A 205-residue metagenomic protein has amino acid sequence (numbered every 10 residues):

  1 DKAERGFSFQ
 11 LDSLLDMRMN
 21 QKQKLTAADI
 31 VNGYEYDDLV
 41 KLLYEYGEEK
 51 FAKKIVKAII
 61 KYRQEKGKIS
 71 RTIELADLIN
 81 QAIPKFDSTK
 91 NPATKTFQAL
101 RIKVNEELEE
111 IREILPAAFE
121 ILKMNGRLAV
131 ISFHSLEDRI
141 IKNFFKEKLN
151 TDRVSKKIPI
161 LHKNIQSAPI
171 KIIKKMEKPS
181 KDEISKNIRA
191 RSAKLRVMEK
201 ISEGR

Functional and structural regions predicted by a protein language model:
D1-R205: S-adenosyl-L-methionine-dependent methyltransferase catalytic core, i.e., the SAM/SAH-binding region
